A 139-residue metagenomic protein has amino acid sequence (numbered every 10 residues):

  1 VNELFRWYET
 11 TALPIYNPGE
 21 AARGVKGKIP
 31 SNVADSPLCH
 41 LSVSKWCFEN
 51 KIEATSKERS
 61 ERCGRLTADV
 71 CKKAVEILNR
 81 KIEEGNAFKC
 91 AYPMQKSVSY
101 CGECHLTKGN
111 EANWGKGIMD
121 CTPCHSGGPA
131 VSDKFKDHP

Functional and structural regions predicted by a protein language model:
E3-L78, G85-Y92, S99-Y100: Amphipathic alpha-helical interface segments
K73, I77-K81, T107, G127: Hydrophobic alpha-helical segments
P93-Q95, N113-G115: Solvent-exposed alpha-helices and their adjacent loops that cap or buttress functional pockets in soluble metabolic
Y100-K108, I118-G127: The canonical Cys-X-X-Cys-His
K108-W114, S132: Long, repeat-rich segments with strong aromatic
P129-H138: Short metal-binding segments enriched for Cys and/or His
